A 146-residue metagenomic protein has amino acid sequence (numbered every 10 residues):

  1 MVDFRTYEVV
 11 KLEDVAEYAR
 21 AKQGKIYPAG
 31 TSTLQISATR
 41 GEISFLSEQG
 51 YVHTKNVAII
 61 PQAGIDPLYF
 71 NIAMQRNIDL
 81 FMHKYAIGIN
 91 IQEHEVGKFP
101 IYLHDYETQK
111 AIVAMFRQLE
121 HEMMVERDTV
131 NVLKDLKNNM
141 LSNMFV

Functional and structural regions predicted by a protein language model:
M1-R20, L103-Y106, V130-V132: Non-catalytic DNA-recognition/assembly elements of restriction-modification systems
R5, P28, H94: Structured loop/turn residues at beta-strand edges in well-structured enzyme cores
R20, I78-D79: Generic structural signal for secondary-structure transition and capping sites
A21-I26: Short, surface-exposed secondary-structure edge patches
T31-Q75, Q92: A short beta-sheet element
G41-I43, L80-A86: Short amphipathic beta-strand starts and helix->beta connectors
Y51-V57, I87-E107: A short glycine-rich beta-alpha junction/loop motif
P100-S142, V146: Amphipathic alpha-helical segments
